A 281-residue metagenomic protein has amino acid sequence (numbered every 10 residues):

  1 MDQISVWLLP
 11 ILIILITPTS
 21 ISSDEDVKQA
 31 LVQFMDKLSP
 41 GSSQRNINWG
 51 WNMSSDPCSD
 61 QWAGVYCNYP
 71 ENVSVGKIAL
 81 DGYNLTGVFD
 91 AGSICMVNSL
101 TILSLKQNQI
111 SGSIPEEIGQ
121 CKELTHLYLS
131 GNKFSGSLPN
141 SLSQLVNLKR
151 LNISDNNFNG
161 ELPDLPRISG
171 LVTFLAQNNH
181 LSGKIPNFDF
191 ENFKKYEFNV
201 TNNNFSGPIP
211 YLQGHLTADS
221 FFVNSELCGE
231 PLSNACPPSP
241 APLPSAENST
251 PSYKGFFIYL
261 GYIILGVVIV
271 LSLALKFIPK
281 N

Functional and structural regions predicted by a protein language model:
D2-G64, V223, I269: Surface-exposed cap/linker segments adjacent to membranes
T19-S20, D26, P210-N281: Low-complexity, Pro/Ser/Thr-rich intrinsically disordered segments of extracellular/cell-surface proteins
Y69-S113: LRR N-terminal entry segment and analogous cap-like coil->beta motifs
N72-S74, I94-L100, G119-L124, S143-L148 (+3 more regions): Leucine-rich repeat
A79, S104, Y128, N152 (+3 more regions): Conserved positional slot within leucine-rich repeat
Y83, N108, L129-N132, I153-N156 (+3 more regions): Consensus "Asn ladder" position of solenoid repeat domains
V88-G92, I114-E116, S135-N140, N159-L165 (+3 more regions): The feature encodes a structural signal of leucine-rich repeats
S99-T101, Q109-E116, Q120-T125, G131-N140 (+2 more regions): Tandem repeat domain/solenoid detector
